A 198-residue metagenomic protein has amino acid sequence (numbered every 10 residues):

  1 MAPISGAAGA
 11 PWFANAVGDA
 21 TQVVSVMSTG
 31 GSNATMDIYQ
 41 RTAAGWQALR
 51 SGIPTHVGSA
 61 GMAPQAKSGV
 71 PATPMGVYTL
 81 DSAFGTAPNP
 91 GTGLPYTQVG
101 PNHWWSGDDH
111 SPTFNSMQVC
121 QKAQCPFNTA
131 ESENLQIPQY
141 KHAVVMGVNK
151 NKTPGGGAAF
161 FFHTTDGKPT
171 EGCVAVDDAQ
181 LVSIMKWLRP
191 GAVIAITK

Functional and structural regions predicted by a protein language model:
P3-T170, L181, K186-R189, K198: Cell wall/extracellular polymer interaction/catalysis modules
C173: Short cysteine clusters
V176: A conserved hydrophobic position in a structured secondary element of the catalytic/binding core that shapes
